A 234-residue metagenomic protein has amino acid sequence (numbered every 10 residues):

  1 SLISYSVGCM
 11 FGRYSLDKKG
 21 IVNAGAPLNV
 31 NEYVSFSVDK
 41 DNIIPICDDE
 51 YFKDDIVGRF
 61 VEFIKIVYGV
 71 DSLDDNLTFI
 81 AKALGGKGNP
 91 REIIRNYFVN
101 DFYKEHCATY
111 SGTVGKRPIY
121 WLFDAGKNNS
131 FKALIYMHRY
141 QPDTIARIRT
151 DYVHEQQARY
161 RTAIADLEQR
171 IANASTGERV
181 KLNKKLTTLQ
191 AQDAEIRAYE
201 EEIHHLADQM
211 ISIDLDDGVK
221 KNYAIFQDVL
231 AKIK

Functional and structural regions predicted by a protein language model:
S1-K234: Terminal accessory regions of large proteins
